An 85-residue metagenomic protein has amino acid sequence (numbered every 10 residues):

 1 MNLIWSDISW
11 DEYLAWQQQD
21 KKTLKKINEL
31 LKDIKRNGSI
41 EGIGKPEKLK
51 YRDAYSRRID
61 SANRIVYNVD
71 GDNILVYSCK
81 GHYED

Functional and structural regions predicted by a protein language model:
N2-I4, I8-K25, I43, S56-R64 (+1 more regions): Enriched for short, Lys/Arg-rich terminal
L24-K32: PIN-domain endoribonuclease scaffold, especially VapC-family toxins
K32-I59: A short, surface-exposed loop/turn module that caps and links secondary-structure elements
